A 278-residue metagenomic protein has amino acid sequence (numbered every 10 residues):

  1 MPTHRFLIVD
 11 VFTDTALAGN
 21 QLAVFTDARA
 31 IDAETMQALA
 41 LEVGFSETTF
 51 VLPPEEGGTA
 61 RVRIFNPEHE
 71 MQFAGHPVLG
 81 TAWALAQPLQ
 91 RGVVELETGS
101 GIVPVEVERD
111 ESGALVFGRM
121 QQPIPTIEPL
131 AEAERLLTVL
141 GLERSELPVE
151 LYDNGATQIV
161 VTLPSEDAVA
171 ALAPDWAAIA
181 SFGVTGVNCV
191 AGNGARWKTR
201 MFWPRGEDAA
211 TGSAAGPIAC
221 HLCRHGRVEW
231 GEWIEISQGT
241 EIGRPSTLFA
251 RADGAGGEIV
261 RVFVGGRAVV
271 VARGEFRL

Functional and structural regions predicted by a protein language model:
M1-F73, L79-L278: Active-site proximal loop and beta-alpha junction motif in alpha/beta enzyme cores
